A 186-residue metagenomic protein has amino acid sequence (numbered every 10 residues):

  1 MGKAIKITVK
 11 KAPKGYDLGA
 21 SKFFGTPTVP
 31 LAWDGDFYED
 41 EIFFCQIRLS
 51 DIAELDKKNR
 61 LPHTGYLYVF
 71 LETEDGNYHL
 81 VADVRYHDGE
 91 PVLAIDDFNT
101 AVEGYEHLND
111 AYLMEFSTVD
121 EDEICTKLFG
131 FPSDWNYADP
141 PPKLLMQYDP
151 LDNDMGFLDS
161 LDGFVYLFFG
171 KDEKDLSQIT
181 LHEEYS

Functional and structural regions predicted by a protein language model:
M1-S186: Preference for intrinsically disordered or flexible, low-complexity segments and adjacent hinge/connector residues
